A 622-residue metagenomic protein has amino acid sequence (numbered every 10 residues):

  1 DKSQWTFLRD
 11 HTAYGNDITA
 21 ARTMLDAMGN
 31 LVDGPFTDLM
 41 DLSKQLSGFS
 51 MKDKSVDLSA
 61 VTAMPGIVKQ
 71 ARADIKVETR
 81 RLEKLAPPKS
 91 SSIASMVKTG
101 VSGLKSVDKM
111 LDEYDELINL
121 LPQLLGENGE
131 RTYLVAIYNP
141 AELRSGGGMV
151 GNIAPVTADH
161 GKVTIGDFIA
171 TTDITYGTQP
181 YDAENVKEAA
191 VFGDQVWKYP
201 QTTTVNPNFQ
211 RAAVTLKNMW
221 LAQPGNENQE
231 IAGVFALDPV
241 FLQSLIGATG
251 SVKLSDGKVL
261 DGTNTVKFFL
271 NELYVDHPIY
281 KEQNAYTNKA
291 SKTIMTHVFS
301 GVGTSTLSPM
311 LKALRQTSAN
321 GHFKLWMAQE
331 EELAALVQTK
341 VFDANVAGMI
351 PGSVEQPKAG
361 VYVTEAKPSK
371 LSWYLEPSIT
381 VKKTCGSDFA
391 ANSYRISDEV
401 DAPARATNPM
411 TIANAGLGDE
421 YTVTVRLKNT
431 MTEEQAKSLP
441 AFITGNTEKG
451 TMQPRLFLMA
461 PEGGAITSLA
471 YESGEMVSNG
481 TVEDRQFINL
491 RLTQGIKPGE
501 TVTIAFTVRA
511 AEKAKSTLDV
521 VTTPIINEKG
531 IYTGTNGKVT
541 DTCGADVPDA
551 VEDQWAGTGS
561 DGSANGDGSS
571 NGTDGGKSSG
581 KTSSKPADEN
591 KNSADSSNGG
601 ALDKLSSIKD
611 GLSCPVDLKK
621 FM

Functional and structural regions predicted by a protein language model:
D1-Y532, N536, T540-P548, G599-G600 (+1 more regions): Non-catalytic, solvent-exposed segments at the cell envelope interface
P548-D610, V616: Ser/Thr/Gly/Pro-rich low-complexity, disordered linker/stalk segments of secreted and cell-surface proteins
